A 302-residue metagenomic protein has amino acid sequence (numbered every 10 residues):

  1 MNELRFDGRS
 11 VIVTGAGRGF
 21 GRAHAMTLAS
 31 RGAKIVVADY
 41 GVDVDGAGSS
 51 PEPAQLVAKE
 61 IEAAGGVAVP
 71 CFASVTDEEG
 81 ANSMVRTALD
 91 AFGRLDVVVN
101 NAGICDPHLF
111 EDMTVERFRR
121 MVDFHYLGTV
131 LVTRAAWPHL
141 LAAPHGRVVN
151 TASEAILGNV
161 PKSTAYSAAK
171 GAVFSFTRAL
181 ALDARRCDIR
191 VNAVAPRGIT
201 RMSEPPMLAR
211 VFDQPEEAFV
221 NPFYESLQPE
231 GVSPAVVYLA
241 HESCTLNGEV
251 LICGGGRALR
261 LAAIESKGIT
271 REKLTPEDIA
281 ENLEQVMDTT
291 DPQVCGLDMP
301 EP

Functional and structural regions predicted by a protein language model:
E3-V37: Canonical Rossmann dinucleotide-binding motif of NAD(H)/NADP(H)-dependent dehydrogenases/reductases, specifically
P51-Q55, C71-R86, V115: The beta1-alpha1 cofactor-binding region of Rossmann-like NAD(H)/NADP(H)-dependent oxidoreductases
I61, L109-F110, T114-R119: Substrate-binding pocket helix/loop in short-chain dehydrogenase/reductase
E111, G158-T164, R186: Active-site loop immediately N-terminal to the catalytic Tyr-X3-Lys motif of short-chain dehydrogenase/reductase
T133, A169: Active-site helix of classical SDR
S153: Residue(s) in the substrate-gating loop at a strand-loop-helix junction that position the organic substrate next
Q214-P302: C-terminal helical subdomain
